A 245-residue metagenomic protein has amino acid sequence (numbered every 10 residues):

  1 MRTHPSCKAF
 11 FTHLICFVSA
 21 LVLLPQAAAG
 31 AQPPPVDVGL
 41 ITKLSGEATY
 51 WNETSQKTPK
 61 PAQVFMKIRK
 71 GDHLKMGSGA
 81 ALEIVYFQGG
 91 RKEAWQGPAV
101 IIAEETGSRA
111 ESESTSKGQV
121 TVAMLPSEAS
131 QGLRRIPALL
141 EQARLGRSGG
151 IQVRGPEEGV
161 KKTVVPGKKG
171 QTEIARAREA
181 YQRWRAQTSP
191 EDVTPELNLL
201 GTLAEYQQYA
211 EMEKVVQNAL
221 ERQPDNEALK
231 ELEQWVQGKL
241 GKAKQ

Functional and structural regions predicted by a protein language model:
T12-P25: Bacterial N-terminal signal peptides
A31-S189, E196: Flexible, surface-exposed loop/linker segments and immediately adjacent secondary-structure boundaries
A180, W184, T202, N218-L220: Alpha-helical solenoid scaffolds that mediate protein-protein interactions, centered on TPR/SEL1-like repeats but also
N198-L203, E233: Structural register within alpha-helical repeat arrays
Y209-A210: TPR-repeat structural position
V236-Q245: Alpha-helical linker/edge segments of TPR/alpha-solenoid repeat scaffolds and analogous pre-/post-domain helices
